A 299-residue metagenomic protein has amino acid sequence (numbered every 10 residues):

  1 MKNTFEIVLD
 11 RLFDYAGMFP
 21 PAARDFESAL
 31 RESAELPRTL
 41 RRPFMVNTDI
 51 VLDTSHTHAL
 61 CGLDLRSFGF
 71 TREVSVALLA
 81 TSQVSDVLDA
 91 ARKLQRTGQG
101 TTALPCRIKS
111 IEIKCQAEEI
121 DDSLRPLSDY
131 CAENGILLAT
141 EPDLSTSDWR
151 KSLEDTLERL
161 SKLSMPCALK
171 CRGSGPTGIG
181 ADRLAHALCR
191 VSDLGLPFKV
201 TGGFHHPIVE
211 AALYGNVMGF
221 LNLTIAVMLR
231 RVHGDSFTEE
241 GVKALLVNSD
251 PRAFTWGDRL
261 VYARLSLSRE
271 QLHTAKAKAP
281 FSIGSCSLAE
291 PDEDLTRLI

Functional and structural regions predicted by a protein language model:
M1-D122, P126, Y130, N134-L138 (+2 more regions): Alpha/beta catalytic barrel-like cores
E118-D193: Domain-core and long-helix interface of multi-subunit machines
C167-V242: Catalytic alpha/beta core domains of metabolic enzymes, predominantly
